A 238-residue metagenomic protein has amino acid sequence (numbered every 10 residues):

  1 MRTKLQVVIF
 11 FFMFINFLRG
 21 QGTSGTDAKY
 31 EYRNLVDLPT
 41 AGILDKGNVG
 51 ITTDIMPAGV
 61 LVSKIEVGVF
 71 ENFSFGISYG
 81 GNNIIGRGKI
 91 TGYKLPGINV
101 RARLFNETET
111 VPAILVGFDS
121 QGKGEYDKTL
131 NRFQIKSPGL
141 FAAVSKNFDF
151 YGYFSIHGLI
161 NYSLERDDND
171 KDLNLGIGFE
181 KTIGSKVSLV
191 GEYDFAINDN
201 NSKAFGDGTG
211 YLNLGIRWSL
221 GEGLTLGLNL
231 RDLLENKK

Functional and structural regions predicted by a protein language model:
M1-Y32: Cleavable N-terminal export/targeting peptides
Q21-I156, I160-E165, E180-S188, E192-K237: Transmembrane beta-barrel domains of Gram-negative outer membranes and organellar outer membranes
L175-F179: A contiguous pocket-lining binding segment that forms or flanks enzyme active sites
